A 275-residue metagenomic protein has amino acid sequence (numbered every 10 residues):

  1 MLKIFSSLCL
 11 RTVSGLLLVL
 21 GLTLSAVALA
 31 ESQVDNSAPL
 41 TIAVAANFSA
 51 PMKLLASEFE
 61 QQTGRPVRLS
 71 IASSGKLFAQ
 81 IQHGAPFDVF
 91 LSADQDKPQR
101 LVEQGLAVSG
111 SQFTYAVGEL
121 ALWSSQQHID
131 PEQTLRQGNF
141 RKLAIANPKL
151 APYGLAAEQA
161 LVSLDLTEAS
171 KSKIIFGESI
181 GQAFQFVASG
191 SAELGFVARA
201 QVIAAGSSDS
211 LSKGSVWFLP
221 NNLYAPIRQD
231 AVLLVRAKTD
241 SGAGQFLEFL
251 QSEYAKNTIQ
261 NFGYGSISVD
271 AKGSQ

Functional and structural regions predicted by a protein language model:
M1-L8: N-terminal secretory signal peptides that target proteins for export/translocation
L8-L10, R141: Short, intrinsically disordered low-complexity segments
R11-S25: Bacterial N-terminal signal peptides
A26-Q62, R68-I71, G75, A79-A85 (+3 more regions): Exported/periplasmic ABC-transporter solute-binding proteins
